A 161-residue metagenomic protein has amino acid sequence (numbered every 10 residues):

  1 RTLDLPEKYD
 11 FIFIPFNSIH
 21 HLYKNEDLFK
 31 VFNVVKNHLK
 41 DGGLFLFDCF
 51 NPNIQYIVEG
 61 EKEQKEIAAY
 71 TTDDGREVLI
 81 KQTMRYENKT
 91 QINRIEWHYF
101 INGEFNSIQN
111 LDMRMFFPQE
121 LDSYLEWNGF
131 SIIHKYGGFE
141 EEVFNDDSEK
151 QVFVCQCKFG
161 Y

Functional and structural regions predicted by a protein language model:
T2-F11: A short acidic, Gly/Pro-enriched loop at the edge of an enzyme's catalytic core that lines a small-molecule cofactor
L3, H20-H21, I54: Short glycine-rich, flexible loops that bind phosphorylated cofactors or substrates
K8-Y9, I57-E61, D147: Short aromatic-enriched loop/helix-cap "lid" or pocket-rim segments at secondary-structure transitions that line
D10-E26: A short SAM/SAH-binding and catalytic strip from SAM-dependent methyltransferases
F29-L44: A short glycine-rich, Lys/Arg-flanked "PGG" loop and its adjoining helix->strand segment in the class I
F45-L46, I132: A short hydrophobic/small-residue beta-strand
C49-S123: SAM-dependent methyltransferase
D112-Y161: C-terminal lobe and adjacent flexible extensions of AdoMet/dcAdoMet transferase-like proteins
